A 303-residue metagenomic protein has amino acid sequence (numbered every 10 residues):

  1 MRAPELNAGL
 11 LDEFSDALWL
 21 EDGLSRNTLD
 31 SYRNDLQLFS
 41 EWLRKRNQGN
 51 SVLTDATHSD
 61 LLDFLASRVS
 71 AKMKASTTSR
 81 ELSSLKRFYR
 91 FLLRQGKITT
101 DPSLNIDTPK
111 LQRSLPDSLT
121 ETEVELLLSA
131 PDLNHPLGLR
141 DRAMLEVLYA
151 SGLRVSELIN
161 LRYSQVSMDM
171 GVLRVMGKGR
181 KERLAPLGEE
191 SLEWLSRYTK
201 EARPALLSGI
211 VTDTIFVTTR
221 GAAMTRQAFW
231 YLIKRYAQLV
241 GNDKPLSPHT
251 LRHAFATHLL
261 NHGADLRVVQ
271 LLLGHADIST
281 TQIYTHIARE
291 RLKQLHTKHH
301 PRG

Functional and structural regions predicted by a protein language model:
M1-G303: Conserved catalytic core of the tyrosine transesterase superfamily
